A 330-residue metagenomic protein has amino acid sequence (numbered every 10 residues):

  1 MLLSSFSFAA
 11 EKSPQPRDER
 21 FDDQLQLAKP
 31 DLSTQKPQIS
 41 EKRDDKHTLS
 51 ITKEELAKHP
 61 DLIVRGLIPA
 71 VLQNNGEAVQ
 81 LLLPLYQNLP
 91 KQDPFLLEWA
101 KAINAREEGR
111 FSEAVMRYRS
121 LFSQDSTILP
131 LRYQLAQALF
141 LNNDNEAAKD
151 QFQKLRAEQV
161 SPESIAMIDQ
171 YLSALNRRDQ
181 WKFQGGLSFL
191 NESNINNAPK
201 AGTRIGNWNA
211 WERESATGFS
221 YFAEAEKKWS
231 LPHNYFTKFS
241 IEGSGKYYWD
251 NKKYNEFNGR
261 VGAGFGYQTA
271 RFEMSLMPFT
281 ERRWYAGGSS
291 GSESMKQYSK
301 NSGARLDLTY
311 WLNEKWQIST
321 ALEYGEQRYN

Functional and structural regions predicted by a protein language model:
S4-S7: N-terminal signal peptide c-region/cleavage motif recognized by signal peptidases
A10-I51, P60, L67-L72, E77-Y86 (+2 more regions): Gram-negative and organellar
E54-E55: A contiguous catalytic/ligand-binding core that recognizes phosphate-bearing ligands
